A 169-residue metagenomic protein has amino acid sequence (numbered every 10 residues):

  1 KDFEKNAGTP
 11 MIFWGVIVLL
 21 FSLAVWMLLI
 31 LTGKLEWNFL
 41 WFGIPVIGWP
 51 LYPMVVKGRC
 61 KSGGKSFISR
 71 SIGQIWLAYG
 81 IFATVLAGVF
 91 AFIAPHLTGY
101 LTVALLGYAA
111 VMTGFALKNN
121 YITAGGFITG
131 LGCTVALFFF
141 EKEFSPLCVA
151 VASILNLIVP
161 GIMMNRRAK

Functional and structural regions predicted by a protein language model:
D2-F90: Selected alpha-helical membrane-embedding segments in polytopic membrane proteins
E4-G8, I12, I93-H96, Y100 (+3 more regions): Membrane-water interface of alpha-helical transmembrane segments
M11, I17-V18, A24, G48 (+5 more regions): Hydrophobic residues within membrane-embedded alpha-helical segments of Major Facilitator Superfamily
I30-F39, F90-G99, F140-C148: Membrane-helix interface and helix-disruption motif detector
N38-V46, L101-G107, L147-N156: Hydrophobic core segments of alpha-helical transmembrane domains in multi-pass membrane proteins
L51-F67, A110-F115, I158-R167: C-terminal ends of transmembrane helices
F67-F127: Membrane-proximal helix-loop-helix units in multi-pass membrane proteins
M112-K169: Terminal transmembrane helical module of multi-pass membrane proteins
